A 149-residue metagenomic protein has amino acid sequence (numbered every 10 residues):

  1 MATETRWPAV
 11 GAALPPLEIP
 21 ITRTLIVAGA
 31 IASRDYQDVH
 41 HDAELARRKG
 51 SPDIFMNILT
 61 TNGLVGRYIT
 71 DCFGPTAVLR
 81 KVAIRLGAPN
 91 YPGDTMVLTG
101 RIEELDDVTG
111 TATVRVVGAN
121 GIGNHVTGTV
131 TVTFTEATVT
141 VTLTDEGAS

Functional and structural regions predicted by a protein language model:
M1-A77, T142-S149: Hot-dog-fold acyl-thioester-processing enzymes
M1-L14, N90-S149: HotDog/MaoC-like acyl-thioester-processing domains
P15-L17, L25, V78-V82, M96 (+1 more regions): A generic structural signal for short beta-strands and their flanking turns/coil linkers
D38-H40, S51, V78-R80, R85-G87 (+3 more regions): Short, intrinsically disordered/low-complexity patches at protein termini and at juxtamembrane boundaries
I69-L98: Mid-chain, well-packed structural core segment of small domains
